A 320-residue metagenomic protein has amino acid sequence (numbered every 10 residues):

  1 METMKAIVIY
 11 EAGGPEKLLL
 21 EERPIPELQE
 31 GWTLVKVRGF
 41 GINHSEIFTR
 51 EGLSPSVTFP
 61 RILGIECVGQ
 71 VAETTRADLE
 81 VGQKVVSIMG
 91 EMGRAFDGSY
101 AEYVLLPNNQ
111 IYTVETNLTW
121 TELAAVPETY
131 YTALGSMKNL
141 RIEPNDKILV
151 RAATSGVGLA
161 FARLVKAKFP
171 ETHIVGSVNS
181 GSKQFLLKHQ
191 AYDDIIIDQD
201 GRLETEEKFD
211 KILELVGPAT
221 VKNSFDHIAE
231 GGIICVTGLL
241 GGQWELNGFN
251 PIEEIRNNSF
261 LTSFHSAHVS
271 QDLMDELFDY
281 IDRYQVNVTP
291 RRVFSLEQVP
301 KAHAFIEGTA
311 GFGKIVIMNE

Functional and structural regions predicted by a protein language model:
M1-E2, G135, S270-E320: C-terminal hydrophobic helical "lid"/dimerization subdomain of Rossmann-like NAD(P)H-dependent oxidoreductases
P24-G41, L53-M92: Glycine-rich beta-strand-centered segment in the early N-terminal region that forms part of a ligand/cofactor-binding
D78-L79, I142, I228: Short, well-ordered loop/turn sites that connect or cap secondary structure elements
K84, K147, H173, G232-I233 (+1 more regions): Short glycine-centered segments of the SAM/dcSAM-binding site in methyltransferase folds
I88-A152: NAD(P)H dinucleotide-binding glycine-rich loop of Rossmann-like/cofactor-binding domains, especially the beta1-alpha1
L123-Q199: Mid-domain Rossmann-like dinucleotide-binding core that forms the NAD(H)/NADP(H) cofactor-binding site
L187, A219-R283, N319-E320: Glycine-rich phosphate-binding loop and adjacent beta-alpha segment of Rossmann(oid) nucleotide-cofactor-binding
E204-I212: A short acidic, Gly/Pro-enriched loop at the edge of an enzyme's catalytic core that lines a small-molecule cofactor
